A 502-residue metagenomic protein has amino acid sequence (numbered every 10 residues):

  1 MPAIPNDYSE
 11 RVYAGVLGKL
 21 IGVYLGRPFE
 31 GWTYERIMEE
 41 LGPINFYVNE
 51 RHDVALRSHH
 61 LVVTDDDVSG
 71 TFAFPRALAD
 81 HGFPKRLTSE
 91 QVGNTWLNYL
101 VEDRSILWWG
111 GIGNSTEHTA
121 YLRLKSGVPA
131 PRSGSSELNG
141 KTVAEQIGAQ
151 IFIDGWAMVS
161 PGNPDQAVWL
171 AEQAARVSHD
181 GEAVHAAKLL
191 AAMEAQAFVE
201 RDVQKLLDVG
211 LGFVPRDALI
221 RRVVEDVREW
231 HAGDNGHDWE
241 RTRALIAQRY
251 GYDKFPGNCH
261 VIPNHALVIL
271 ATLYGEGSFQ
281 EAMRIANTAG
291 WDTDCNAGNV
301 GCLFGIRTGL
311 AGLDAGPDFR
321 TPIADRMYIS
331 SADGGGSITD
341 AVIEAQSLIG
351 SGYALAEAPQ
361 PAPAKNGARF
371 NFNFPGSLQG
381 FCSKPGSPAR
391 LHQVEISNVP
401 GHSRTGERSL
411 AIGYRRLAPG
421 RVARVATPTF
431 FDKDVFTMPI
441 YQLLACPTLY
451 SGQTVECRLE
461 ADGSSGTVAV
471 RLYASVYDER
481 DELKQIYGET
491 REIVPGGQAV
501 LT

Functional and structural regions predicted by a protein language model:
M1-A73, V92: An N-terminal structural lobe/cap that precedes and organizes the functional/catalytic core across diverse proteins
A3, Y121-E145, I153-P164, E172-V177 (+1 more regions): Accessory "access/gating" subregions that flank catalytic or transport cores
I21, L25, E30-N45, H179 (+3 more regions): Catalytic phosphate/nucleotide-handling subdomain of diverse soluble enzymes
A55-V143: Acidic catalytic motifs of isoprenoid enzymes
A332-G334, L355-G406: Extracellular carbohydrate-recognition regions
F372-F374, F431-L472, L501-T502: Extra-cytoplasmic beta-strand recognition segments
A411-G452, Y477-I486: Secreted extracellular polysaccharide-interacting domains
Y477-T502: Extracellular carbohydrate recognition and processing domains and analogous Trp-centered ligand-binding platforms
